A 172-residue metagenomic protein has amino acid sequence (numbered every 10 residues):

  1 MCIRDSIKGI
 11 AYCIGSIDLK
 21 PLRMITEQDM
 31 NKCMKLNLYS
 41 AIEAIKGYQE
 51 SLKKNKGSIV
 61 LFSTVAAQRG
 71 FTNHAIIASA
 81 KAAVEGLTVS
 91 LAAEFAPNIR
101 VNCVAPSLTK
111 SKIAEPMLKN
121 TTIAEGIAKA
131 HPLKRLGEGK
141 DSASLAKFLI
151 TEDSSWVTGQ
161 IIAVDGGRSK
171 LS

Functional and structural regions predicted by a protein language model:
P21-L22, D29-K32, I127: Substrate-binding pocket helix/loop in short-chain dehydrogenase/reductase
R23, R69-A75, K134, E152: Active-site loop immediately N-terminal to the catalytic Tyr-X3-Lys motif of short-chain dehydrogenase/reductase
I45, A80: Active-site helix of classical SDR
E50, A92-P97, S155: Alpha-helical segment proximal to the catalytic Tyr-Lys
T64: Residue(s) in the substrate-gating loop at a strand-loop-helix junction that position the organic substrate next
R69, K147, T158-S172: Short C-terminal tail/terminal secondary-structure segment of NAD(P)H-dependent dehydrogenase/reductase domains
H131-S142: A conserved structural motif in NAD(P)-dependent oxidoreductases
